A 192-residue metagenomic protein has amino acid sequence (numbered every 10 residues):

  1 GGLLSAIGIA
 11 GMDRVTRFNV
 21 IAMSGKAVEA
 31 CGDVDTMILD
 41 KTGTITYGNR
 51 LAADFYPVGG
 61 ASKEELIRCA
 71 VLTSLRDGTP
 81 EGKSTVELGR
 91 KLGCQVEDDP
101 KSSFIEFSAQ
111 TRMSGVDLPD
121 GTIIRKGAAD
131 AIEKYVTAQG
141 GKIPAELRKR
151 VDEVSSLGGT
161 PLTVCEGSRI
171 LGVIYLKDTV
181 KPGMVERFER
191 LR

Functional and structural regions predicted by a protein language model:
G1-K41, L191: Hydrophobic alpha-helical transmembrane segments
E29, V58-G60, V185: A generic membrane alpha-helix/interface feature
T36-I143, R148-G172, L176-K177, E189: Cytosolic catalytic regions of ATP/NTP-dependent phosphoryl-transfer enzymes
E186-R192: A short, Lys/Arg-enriched amphipathic alpha-helix followed by its capping loop at the start of a domain
